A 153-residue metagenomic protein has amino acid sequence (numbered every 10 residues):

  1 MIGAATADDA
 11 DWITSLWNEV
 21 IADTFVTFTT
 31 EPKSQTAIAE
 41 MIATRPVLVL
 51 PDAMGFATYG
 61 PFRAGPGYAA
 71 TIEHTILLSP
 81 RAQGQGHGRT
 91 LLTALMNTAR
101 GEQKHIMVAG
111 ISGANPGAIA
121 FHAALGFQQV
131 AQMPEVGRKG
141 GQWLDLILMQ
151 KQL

Functional and structural regions predicted by a protein language model:
M1-I13: A short beta-loop-alpha structural element at the N-terminal edge of CoA-dependent acyl/N-acetyltransferase catalytic
A10, T14-E40: Conserved GNAT-fold acetyl-CoA-binding loop/helix
T29-R81, Q85, L92-T93, T98 (+1 more regions): Acetyl-CoA-dependent GNAT
D52-F56, G117, W143: Glycine-rich acetyl-CoA-binding "A-motif" of GNAT/NAT acetyltransferases
T58-P61, P66, V108-I111, A123 (+1 more regions): Conserved catalytic-core motifs of GNAT/GCN5-like acyltransferases
G84-G101, P116-A124: Conserved acetyl-CoA-binding loop-helix of GNAT-fold acetyltransferases
A99-I111: Conserved GNAT acetyl-CoA-binding A-motif
